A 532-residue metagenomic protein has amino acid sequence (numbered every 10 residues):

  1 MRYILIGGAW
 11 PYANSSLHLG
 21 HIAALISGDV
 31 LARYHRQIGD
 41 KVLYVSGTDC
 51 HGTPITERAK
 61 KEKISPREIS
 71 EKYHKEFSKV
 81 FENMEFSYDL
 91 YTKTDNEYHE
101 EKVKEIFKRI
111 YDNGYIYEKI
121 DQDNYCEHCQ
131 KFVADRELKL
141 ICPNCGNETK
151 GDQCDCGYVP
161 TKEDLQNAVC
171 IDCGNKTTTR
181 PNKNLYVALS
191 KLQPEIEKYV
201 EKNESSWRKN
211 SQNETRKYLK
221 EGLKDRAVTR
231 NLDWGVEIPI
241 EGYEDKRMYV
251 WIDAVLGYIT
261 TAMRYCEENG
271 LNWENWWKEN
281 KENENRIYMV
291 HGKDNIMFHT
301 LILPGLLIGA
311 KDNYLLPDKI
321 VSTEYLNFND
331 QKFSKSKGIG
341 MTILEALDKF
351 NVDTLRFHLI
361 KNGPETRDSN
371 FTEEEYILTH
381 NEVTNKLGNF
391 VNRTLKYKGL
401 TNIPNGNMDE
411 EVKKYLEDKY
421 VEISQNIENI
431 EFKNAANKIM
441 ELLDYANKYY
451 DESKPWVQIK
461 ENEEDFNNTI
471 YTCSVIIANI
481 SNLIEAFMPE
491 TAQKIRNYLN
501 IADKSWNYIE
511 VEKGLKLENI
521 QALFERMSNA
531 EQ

Functional and structural regions predicted by a protein language model:
M1-G39, L43-S46, Y98-E101, V169-L400 (+1 more regions): Structured secondary-structure scaffolds
M1-Y199: N-terminal, positively charged nucleic-acid-binding surface of large information/translation enzymes
M1-Y3, L43, G47, K119-C129 (+3 more regions): Basic, alpha-helical terminal appendages of large translation-related enzymes
Y73-H74, V103, F107, L416-Y420 (+2 more regions): Short amphipathic alpha-helical coiled-coil/interface segments
Y125-H128, S322-Y325, E374-L378, N407-E411 (+1 more regions): A glycine-rich phosphate-binding loop feature that marks nucleotide/adenosyl-phosphate handling sites
K139, Q193, G340, V391 (+2 more regions): Residue-level signal for cytosolic alpha-helical hairpin/rod architecture
R208-Q212, Y376, V383, V412 (+3 more regions): Residue-level recognition of alpha-helical structural elements
I296, L303, E365-T366, T372 (+3 more regions): Active-site-proximal binding-pocket segments
